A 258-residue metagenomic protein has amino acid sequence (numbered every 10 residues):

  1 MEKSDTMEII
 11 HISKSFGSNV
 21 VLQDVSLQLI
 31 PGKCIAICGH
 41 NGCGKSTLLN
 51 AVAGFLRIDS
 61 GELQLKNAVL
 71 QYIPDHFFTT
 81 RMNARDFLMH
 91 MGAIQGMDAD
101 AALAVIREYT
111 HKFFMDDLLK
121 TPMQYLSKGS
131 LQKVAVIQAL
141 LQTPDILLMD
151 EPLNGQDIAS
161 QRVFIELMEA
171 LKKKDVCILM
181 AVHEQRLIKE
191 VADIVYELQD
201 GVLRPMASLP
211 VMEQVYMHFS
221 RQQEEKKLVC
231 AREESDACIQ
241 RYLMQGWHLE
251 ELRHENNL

Functional and structural regions predicted by a protein language model:
M7, L22-D24: Conserved structural motif at the start of ABC-family nucleotide-binding domains
C38-H40: The feature captures the beta-strand-to-loop junction immediately N-terminal to the Walker
A53: Helix-to-loop junction immediately C-terminal to a conserved catalytic motif
M89, A101-L118: Conserved ABC ATPase "signature" region
L147-E151: Catalytic Walker B motif of ABC-type/P-loop ATPase nucleotide-binding domains
I158-S160: Helix N-cap at the start of a conserved alpha-helix in ABC-type nucleotide-binding domains
A181-H183: H-loop/switch region of ABC-family ATPase nucleotide-binding domains
